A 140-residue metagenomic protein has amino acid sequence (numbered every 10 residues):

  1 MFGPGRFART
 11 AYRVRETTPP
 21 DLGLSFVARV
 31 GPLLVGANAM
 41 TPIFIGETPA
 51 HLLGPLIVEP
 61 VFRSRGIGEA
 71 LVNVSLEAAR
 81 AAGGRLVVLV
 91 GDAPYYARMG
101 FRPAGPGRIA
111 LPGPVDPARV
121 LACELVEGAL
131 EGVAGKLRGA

Functional and structural regions predicted by a protein language model:
M1-A39: Active-site rim helix/loop that mediates acceptor-substrate recognition in acyltransferases
G31-P32, V61-F62, E124-A129: Short loop segments at secondary-structure junctions
I43-L53, R63: A conserved beta-turn-beta hairpin within the catalytic core of GNAT-like acetyltransferases that forms part
L56-V58: Hydrophobic adenine-recognition pocket in adenosine-nucleotide-binding enzymes
F62, G66-V74, G84: Conserved acetyl-CoA pyrophosphate-binding loop and the N-cap/start of the following alpha-helix in GNAT-like
A78: Short alpha-helical functional segments enriched in proximate histidine and acidic residues
A81-R85, V90-D116: Conserved active-site alpha-helix within GNAT-family acetyltransferase domains
A110-A140: C-terminal "cap" of GNAT-fold acetyltransferases
